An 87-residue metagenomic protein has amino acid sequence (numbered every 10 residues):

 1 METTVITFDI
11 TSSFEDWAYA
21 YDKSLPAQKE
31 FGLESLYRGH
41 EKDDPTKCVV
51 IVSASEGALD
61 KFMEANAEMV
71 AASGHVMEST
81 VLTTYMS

Functional and structural regions predicted by a protein language model:
M1-S87: Short S/T/G/P-rich N-terminal loop/turn motif that feeds into the first structured element of a domain
